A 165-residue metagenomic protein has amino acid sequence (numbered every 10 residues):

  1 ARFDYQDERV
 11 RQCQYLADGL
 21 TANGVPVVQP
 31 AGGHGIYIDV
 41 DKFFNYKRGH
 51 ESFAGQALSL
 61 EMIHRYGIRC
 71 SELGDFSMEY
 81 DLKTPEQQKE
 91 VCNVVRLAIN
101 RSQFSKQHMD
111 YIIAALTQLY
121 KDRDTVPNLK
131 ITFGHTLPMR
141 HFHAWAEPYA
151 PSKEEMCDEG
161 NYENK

Functional and structural regions predicted by a protein language model:
A1-N45, Q56, E61: Conserved PLP-dependent catalytic core of the aminotransferase class-I/II
Y5, R65, S77-K165: PLP-dependent enzyme catalytic core of the Aspartate aminotransferase-like
H34, I68, V95: A broad, low-specificity signal marking well-ordered, structured residues that form hydrophobic/aromatic
K47-F53: Short, surface-exposed loop/helix-turn segments at secondary-structure junctions that function as lids/hinges flanking
A54, Y66: Glycine-enriched catalytic-core subsegment of oxygenase/oxidase enzymes
